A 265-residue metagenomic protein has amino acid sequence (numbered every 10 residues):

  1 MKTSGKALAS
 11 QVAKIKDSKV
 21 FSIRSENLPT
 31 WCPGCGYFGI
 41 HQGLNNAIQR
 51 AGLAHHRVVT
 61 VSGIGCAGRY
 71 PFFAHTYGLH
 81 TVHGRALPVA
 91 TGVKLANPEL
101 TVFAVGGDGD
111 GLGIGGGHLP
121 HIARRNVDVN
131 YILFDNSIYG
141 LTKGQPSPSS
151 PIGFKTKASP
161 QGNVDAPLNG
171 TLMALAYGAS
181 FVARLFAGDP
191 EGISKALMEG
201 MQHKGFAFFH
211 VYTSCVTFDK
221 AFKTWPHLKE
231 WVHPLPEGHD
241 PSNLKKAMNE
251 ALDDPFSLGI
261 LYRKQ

Functional and structural regions predicted by a protein language model:
M1-D17, E26-N27, S214-Q265: Flexible, low-complexity linker and terminal segments
A9-V82: Active-site diphosphate/adenylate-binding microenvironment
N27, A54-V58, A96-V102, R124-N130 (+4 more regions): Short coil/turn connectors at secondary-structure junctions
W31-P33, A104-G106, F181-F186, F208: Short catalytic-loop micro-motif centered on adjacent basic/acidic residues
I64-C66, N136-I138, D189, Y212-F218 (+1 more regions): Glycine-rich beta-alpha junction loops
I64-G140: Thiamine diphosphate
E99, S147-G200: Conserved thiamine diphosphate
A176-F186, K204, H210-D219: Active-site rim beta-loop-alpha module in soluble metabolic enzymes
